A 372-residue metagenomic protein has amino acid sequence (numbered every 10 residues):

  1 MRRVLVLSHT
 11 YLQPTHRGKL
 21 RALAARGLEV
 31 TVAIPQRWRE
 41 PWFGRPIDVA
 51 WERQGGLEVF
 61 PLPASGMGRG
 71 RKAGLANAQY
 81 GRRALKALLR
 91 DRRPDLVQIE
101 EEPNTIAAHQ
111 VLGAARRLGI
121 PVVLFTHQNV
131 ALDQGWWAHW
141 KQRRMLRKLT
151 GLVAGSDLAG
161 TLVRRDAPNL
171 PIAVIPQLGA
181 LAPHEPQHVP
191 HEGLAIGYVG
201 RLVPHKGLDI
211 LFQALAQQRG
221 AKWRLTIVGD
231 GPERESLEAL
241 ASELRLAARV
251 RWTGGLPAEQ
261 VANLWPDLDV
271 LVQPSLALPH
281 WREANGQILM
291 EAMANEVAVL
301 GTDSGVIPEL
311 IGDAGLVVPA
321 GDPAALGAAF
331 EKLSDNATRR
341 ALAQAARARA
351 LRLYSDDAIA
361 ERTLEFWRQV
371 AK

Functional and structural regions predicted by a protein language model:
L5, V189-L215, T226: Conserved donor-binding/catalytic core segment of Leloir-type glycosyltransferases
H9-L12, E102-I106, I120-W136, K148-G151 (+1 more regions): A short, histidine- and acid-enriched strand-loop-helix "catalytic/donor-clamping" loop that lines the nucleotide-sugar
I34, Q142-E185, T253: Donor nucleotide-sugar binding/catalytic pocket of nucleotide-sugar-dependent glycosyltransferases
E238-E259: Nucleotide-activated donor-binding/catalytic signature segment of Leloir-type glycosyltransferases, i.e., the conserved
P266-W281, V297: Acidic donor-binding loop of glycosyltransferase active sites
A294-G301: Short hydrophobic beta-strand element within catalytic cores of glycosyltransferases and related nucleotide-activated
G301-D303, D313-A324, E331-A337: Conserved acidic donor-binding segment of nucleotide-sugar-dependent glycosyltransferases
A337-R368: A charged, aromatic-enriched C-terminal amphipathic alpha-helix characteristic of glycosyltransferases across folds
